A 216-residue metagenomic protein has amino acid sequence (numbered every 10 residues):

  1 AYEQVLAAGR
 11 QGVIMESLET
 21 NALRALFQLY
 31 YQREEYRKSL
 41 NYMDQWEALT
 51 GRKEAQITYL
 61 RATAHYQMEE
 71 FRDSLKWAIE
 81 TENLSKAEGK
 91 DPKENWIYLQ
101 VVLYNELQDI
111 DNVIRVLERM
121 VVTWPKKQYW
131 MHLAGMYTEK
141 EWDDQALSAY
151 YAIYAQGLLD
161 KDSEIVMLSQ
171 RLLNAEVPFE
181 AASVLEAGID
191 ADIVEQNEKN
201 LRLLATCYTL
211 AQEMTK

Functional and structural regions predicted by a protein language model:
A1-K216: Alpha-solenoid helical repeat scaffolds
